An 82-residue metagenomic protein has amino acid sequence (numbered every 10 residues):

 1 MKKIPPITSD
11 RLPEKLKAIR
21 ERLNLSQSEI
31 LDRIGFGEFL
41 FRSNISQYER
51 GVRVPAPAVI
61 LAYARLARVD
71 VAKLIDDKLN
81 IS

Functional and structural regions predicted by a protein language model:
M1-L23, D32, A72: A short, Lys/Arg-rich alpha-helix, primarily the initiator
N24, V52, A56-K73: DNA major-groove recognition helix of helix-turn-helix/homeodomain DNA-binding modules
N24-Q47: Short alpha-helical DNA-recognition segment
S43, Q47, A58, D76: Base-recognition residues in the alpha-helical recognition helix of bacterial helix-turn-helix
L79-S82: Charged, helix-prone or intrinsically disordered regulatory segments positioned adjacent to compact structured domains
